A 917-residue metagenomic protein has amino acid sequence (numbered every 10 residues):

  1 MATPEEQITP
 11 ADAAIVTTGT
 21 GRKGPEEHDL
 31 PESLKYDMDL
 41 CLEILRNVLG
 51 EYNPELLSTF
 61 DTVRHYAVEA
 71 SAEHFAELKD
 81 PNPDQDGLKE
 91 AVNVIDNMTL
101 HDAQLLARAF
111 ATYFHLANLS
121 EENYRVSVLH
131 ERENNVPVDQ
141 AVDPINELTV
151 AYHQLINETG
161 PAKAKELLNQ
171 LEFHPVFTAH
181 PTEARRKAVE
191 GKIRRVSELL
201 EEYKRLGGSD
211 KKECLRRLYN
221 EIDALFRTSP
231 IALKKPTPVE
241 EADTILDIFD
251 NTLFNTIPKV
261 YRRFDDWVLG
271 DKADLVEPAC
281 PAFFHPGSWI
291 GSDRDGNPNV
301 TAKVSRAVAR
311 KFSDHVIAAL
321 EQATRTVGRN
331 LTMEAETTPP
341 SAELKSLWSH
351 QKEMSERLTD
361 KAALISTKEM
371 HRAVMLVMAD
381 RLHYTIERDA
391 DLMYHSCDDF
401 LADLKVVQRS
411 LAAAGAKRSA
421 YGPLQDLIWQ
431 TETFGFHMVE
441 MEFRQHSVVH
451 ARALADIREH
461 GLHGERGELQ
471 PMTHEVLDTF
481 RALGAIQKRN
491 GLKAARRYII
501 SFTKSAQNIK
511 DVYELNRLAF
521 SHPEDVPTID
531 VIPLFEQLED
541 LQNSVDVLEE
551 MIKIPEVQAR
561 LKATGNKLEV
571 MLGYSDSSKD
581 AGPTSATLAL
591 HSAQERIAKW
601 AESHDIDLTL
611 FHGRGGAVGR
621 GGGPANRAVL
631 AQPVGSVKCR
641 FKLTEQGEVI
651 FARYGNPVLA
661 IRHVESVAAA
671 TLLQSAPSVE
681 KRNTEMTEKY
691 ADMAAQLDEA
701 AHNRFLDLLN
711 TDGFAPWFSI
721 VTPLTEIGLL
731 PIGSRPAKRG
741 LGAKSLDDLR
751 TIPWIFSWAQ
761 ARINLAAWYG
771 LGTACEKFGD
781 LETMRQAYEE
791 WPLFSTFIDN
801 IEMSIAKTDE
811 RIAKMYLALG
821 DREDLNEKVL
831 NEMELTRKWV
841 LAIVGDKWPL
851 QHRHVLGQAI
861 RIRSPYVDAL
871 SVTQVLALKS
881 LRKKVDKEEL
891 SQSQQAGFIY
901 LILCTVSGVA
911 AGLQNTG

Functional and structural regions predicted by a protein language model:
A2-G461, M472, I529, G622 (+6 more regions): Often metal-dependent polyanion-binding catalytic scaffolds in large enzymes
R22, V300-L331, A519-E699, N703: Catalytic or ion-translocation cores adjacent to nucleophile or general acid/base/metal-coordination motifs in diverse
M38, L56, A103, A242 (+23 more regions): Active-site-proximal structural scaffolding
I44, V48, V63-Y66, Y113 (+23 more regions): Generic, well-ordered alpha-helical scaffold segments in large soluble proteins
N157, E183-R186, E190-R194, E198 (+9 more regions): Structured alpha-helical segments in the cores of large, soluble enzyme domains
Y384, A416, D426-K510, E514 (+3 more regions): Active-site cores of enzymes that catalyze phosphoryl transfer or operate on phosphate-rich substrates
V570, E602, T644-D780: Ligand-binding clefts of soluble mixed alpha/beta catalytic domains
S719-G917: C-terminal accessory/interaction regions of large nucleic acid-associated machines
